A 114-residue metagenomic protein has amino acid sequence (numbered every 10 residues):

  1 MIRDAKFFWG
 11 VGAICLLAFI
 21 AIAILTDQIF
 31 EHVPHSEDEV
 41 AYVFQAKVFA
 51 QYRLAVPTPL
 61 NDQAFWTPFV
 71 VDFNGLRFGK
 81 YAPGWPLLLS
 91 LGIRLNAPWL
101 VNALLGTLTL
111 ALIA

Functional and structural regions predicted by a protein language model:
M1-L25: Start-transfer (signal-anchor) and selected internal transmembrane alpha helices of multi-pass inner/ER membrane
G12, N74-F78, A97, V101: Solvent-exposed loop and edge beta-strand segments that line ligand/cofactor-binding and catalytic clefts
L16, L87, L91, L100-L104: Residue-level signature of the transmembrane alpha-helical core of multi-pass small-molecule transporters
A23-V40, R53-L60: Helix-to-loop transition at the C-terminal end of transmembrane segments
D38, K80, G84, T109 (+1 more regions): Hydrophobic (often cysteine-bearing) scaffold residues that line and stabilize catalytic clefts of nucleotide/cofactor
Q45-Q51: Carboxylate/His-rich catalytic cores and anion/metal-binding grooves
Q51-G92: Interfacial juxtamembrane loops and adjacent helix segments that form the catalytic/substrate-binding surfaces
W99-A114: Transmembrane-helix motifs of polytopic, lipid-linked glycan transferases
